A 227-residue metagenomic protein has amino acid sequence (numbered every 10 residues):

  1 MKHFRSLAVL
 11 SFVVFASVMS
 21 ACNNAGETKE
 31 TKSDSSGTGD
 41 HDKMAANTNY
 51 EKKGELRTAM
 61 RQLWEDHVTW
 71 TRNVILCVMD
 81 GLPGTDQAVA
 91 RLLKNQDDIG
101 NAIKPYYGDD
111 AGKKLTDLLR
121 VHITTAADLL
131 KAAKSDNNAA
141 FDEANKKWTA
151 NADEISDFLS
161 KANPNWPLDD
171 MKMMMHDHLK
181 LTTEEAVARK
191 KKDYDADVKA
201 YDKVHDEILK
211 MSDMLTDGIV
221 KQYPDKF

Functional and structural regions predicted by a protein language model:
M1-V9: Bacterial N-terminal signal peptides that target proteins for export
V9-A16: Hydrophobic helical h-region of N-terminal Sec-dependent signal peptides in bacterial secretory/periplasmic proteins
S17-A21: C-terminal motif of bacterial Sec signal peptides marking the signal peptidase cleavage site
N23-M44: Short, low-complexity, disordered segments immediately C-terminal to signal peptides in bacterial exported proteins
K43-N49, A102-I103, D157-S160: Short, charged/polar, low-complexity loop and linker segments that flank or interrupt alpha-helical bundles
N49, V74-T85, G100-A111: Helix-loop segments that flank and shape redox-cofactor active sites
K52-R57, R61-V78, V89-L92, Q96 (+3 more regions): C-terminal amphipathic alpha-helix
L93-L130: Mid-chain, structured segments of secreted extracytoplasmic proteins
